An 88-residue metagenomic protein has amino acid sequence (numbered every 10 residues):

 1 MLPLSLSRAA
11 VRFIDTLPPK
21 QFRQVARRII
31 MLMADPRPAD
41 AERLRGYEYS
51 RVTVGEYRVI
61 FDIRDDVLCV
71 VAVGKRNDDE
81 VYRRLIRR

Functional and structural regions predicted by a protein language model:
M1-P3, R12, T16, K20 (+2 more regions): Enriched for short, Lys/Arg-rich terminal
L2-A39: N-terminal first-folded block
R27-T53, V81: A short, surface-exposed loop/turn module that caps and links secondary-structure elements
